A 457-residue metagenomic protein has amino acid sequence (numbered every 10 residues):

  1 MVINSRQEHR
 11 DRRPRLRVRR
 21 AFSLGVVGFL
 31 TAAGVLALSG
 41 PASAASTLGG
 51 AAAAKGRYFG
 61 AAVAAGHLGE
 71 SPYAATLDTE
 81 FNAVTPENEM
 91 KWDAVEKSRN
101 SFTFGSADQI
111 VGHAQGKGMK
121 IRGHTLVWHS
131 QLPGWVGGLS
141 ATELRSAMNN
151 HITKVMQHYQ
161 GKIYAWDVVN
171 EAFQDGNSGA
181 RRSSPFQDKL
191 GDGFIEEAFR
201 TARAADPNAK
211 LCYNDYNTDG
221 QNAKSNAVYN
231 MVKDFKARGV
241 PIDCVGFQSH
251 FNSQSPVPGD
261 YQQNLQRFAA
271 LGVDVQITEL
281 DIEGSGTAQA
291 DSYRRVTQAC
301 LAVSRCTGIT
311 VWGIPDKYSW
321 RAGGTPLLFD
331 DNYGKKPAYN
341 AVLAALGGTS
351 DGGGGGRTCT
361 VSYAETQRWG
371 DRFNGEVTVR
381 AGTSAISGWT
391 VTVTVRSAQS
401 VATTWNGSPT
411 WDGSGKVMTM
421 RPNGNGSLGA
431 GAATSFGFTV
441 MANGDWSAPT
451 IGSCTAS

Functional and structural regions predicted by a protein language model:
M1-A44: Secretory targeting and sorting signals
A33-G49, S350-R357, S457: C-terminal region of N-terminal signal peptides and the immediate post-cleavage residues of exported proteins
A45-E87: Boundary/entry segment of secreted carbohydrate-active catalytic domains
L48, T79-R99, T103-G220, R267 (+1 more regions): Substrate-binding cleft and catalytic face of glycoside hydrolase catalytic domains, especially the flexible beta-alpha
A62-A74, W92-G105, L132, F173-N177 (+4 more regions): Acidic-and-aromatic substrate-binding clefts and catalytic sites of carbohydrate-active enzymes
G105-K120, D188-L211, Q221-A290, V296-C306: Glycoside hydrolase catalytic-domain groove-lining segments
G284-L346: Substrate-binding cleft of secreted/luminal carbohydrate-active enzymes
G334, G348-S457: Extracellular low-complexity, O-glycosylation-prone Ser/Thr/Pro/Gly-rich "stalks" and linkers flanking catalytic
